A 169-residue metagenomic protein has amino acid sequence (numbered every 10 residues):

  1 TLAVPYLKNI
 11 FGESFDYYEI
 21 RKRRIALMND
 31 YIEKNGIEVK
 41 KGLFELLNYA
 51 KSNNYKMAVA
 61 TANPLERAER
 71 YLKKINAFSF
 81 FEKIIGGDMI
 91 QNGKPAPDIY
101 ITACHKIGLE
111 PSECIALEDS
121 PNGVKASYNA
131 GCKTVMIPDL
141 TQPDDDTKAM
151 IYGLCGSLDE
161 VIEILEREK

Functional and structural regions predicted by a protein language model:
T1-F44, Y49-N53: N-terminal helical cap/lid subdomain that shapes the substrate entry/recognition surface in HAD-like hydrolases
R21-K22, K56, I75, I99: Short, flexible segments with low predicted structural confidence
I37, V59, E113-C114: Residue-level marker of alpha-helix boundaries and capping positions
V39, A60, N92: Residue-level marker of regulatory loop/turn positions in helix-turn-helix DNA-binding domains and in histidine
N48-Y49, P64-K169: Asp-based, Mg2+/Mn2+-dependent phosphohydrolase catalytic module
A58-V59, M136: Hydrophobic beta-strand core positions in alpha/beta domains
